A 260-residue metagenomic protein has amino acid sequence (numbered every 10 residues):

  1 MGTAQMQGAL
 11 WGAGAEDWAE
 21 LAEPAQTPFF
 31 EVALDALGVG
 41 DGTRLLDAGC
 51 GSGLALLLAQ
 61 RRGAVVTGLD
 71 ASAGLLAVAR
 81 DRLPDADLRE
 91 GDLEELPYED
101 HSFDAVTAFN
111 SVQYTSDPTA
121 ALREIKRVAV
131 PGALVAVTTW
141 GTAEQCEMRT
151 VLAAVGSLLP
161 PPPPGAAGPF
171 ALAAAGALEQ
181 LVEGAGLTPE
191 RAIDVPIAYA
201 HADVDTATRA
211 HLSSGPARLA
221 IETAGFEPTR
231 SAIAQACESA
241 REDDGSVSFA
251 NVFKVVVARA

Functional and structural regions predicted by a protein language model:
M1-T43, L54-L58, L75-V78, R82: Conserved class I S-adenosyl-L-methionine
Q7, A25-Q26, S52-L54, A171-A260: Conserved Class I S-adenosyl-L-methionine
R44, A133-L134: Short glycine-centered segments of the SAM/dcSAM-binding site in methyltransferase folds
R44-L96: Class I SAM-dependent methyltransferase SAM/SAH-binding core
E94-A105: A short acidic, Gly/Pro-enriched loop at the edge of an enzyme's catalytic core that lines a small-molecule cofactor
A105-P118, G141: A short SAM/SAH-binding and catalytic strip from SAM-dependent methyltransferases
T115-S116, A129-P131: Helix-to-beta-strand junctions that scaffold the AdoMet/dcAdoMet cofactor pocket in Class I SAM-dependent enzymes
T119-A120, K126, L134-A202, R218: Conserved catalytic/acceptor-binding region of the Class I
